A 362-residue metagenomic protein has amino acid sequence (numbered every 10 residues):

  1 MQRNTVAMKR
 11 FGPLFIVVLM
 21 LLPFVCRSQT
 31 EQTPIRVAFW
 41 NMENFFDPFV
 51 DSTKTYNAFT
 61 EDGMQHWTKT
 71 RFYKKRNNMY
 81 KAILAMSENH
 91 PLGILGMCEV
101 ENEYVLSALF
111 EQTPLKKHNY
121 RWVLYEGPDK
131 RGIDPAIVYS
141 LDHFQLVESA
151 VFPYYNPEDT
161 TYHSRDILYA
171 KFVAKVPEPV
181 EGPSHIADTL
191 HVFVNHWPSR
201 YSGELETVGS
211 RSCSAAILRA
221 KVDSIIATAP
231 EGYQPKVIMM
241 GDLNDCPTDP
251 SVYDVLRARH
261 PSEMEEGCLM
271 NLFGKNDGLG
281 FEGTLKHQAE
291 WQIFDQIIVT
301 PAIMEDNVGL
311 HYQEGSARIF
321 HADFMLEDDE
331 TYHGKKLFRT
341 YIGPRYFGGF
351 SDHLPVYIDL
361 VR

Functional and structural regions predicted by a protein language model:
M1-Q32: Bacterial Sec-dependent N-terminal signal peptides
C26-K117, W122-I133, M325, D329-G334 (+3 more regions): N-terminal, active-site-proximal structural segment of metallo-dependent hydrolase catalytic domains
Q29, Y162, D223-V237, D245-R362: Metal-dependent phosphoester-hydrolase catalytic domains
V37-M42, W67, F72-K75, M79-L106 (+6 more regions): Active-site beta-strand/loop signature of hydrolases that rely on acidic residues for catalysis
M42, V100-T189, N195-W197: Structured beta-strand-rich core segments of catalytic domains in phosphoester-bond hydrolases
N44-D51, Y201-S202, D306-V308: Short, solvent-exposed loop/turn elements at domain surfaces
T53-Y56, D188-G209: Active-site His/acidic residue clusters
W67-K75, S87-N89, M97-E101, E126-K130 (+7 more regions): Extracytoplasmic/periplasmic, Sec-exported soluble proteins
